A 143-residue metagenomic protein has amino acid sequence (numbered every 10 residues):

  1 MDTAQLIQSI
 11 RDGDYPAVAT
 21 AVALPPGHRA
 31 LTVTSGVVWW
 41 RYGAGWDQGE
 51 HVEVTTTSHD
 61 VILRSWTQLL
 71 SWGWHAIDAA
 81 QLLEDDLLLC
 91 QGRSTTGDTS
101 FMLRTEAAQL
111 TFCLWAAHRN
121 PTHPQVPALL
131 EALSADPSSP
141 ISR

Functional and structural regions predicted by a protein language model:
M1-E53: Anionic N-terminal interaction surfaces
I7, L31-T32, R64, R104-A107: Alpha-helical protein-protein interaction elements
D14, G43, H59, S138-P140: Generic, low-specificity signal for short hydrophobic/alpha-helical stretches with a mild N-terminal bias, encompassing
A21-V22, I62, D78: Residue-level recognition of well-ordered secondary-structure positions
H28, V37, S58-D60, L69-W72: Residue-level signal for functionally critical sites in structured catalytic/ligand-binding pockets
G45-L69: Conserved beta-hairpin
G49, W66-R143: Acidic, Ser/Thr- and proline-rich intrinsically disordered linker/docking segments of eukaryotic scaffolds
